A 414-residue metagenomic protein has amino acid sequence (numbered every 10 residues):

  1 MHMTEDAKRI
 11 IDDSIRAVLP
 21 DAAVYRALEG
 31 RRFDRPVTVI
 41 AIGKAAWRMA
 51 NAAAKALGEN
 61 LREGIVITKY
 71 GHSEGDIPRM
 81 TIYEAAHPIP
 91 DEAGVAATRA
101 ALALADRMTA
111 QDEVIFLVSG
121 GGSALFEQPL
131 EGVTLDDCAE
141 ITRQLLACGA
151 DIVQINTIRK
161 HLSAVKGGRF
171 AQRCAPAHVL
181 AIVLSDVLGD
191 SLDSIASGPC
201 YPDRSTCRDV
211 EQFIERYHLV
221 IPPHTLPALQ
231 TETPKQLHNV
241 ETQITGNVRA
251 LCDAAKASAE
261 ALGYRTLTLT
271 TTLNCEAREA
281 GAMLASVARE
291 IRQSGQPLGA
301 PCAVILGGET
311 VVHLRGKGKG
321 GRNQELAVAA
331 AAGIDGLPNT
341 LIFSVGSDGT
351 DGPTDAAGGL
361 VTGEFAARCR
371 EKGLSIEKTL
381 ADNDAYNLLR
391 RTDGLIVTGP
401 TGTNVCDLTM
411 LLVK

Functional and structural regions predicted by a protein language model:
M1-P36, I40-A41, R48, K55 (+5 more regions): N-terminal amphipathic/basic leader segments beginning at the initiator methionine
M49-D76, E84: Active-site cofactor/substrate anionic-group-binding motifs, chiefly glycine- and Lys/Arg-rich phosphate-binding loops
T68-A110, I158-R159: Glycine-rich oxoanion-binding loops at beta->alpha junctions
I89-A93, L146-C174, D351-T379: Proline/glycine-rich low-complexity loops and linkers
E131-L135, A139-V220: Internal gly/pro-rich beta-alpha loop/helix module that stabilizes soluble enzyme cofactors or their anionic handles
R159, A177-L180, P202-R292: Accessory alpha-helical/coil subdomains and C-terminal extensions that flank or cap enzyme catalytic cores
G263-S344, G352-P353: Active-site segments that bind and position negatively charged phosphate/pyrophosphate groups
V328-K414: Internal helix-turn-beta structural module
